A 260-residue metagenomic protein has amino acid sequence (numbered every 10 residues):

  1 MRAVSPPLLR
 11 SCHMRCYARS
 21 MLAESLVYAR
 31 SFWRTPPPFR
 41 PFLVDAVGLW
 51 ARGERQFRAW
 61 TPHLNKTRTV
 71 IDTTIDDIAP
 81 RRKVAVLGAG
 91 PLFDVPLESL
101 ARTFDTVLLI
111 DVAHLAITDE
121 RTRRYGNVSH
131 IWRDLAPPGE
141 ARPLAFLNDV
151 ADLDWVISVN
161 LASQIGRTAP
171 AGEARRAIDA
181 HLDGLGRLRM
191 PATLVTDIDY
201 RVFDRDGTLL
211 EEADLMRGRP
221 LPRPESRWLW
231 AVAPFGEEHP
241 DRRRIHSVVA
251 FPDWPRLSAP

Functional and structural regions predicted by a protein language model:
L22-A79: Class I SAM-dependent methyltransferase Rossmann-like catalytic core, especially the SAM/SAH-binding loop
R81-L92: Conserved class I S-adenosyl-L-methionine
G90-T103: Conserved SAM-binding loop of SAM-dependent methyltransferases across substrates and taxa, primarily the Class I
T106-D111: Conserved SAM-binding motif I beta-strand of class I
T122-V150: S-adenosyl-L-methionine
L147, L153-A171: A short SAM/SAH-binding and catalytic strip from SAM-dependent methyltransferases
V150, A171-P191: A short glycine-rich, Lys/Arg-flanked "PGG" loop and its adjoining helix->strand segment in the class I
Y200-P260: Charged, low-complexity C-terminal accessory regions
